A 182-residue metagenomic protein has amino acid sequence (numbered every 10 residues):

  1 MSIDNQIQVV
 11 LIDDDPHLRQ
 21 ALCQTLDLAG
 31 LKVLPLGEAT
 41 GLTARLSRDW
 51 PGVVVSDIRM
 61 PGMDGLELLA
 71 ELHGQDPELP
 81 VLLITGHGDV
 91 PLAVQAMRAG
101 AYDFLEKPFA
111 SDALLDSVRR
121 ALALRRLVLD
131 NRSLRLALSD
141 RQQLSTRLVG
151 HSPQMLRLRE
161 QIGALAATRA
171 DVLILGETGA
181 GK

Functional and structural regions predicted by a protein language model:
I7, P16-L34: Two-component/phosphorelay signaling modules centered on CheY-like receiver
V10, D49-V55: Active-site beta3 strand of CheY-like receiver
G37-E38, D64-E67: Acidic catalytic/metal-coordinating carboxylates
A44, L66-E78, Q95: Short amphipathic alpha-helix used as the core "switch/output" element in two-component signaling
D57, T85: Active-site residues of response regulator receiver
M60: Receiver (REC) domain active-site loop signature in two-component systems and cognate sites in sensor histidine kinases
R135-K182: AAA+ ATPase active-site-proximal loops
